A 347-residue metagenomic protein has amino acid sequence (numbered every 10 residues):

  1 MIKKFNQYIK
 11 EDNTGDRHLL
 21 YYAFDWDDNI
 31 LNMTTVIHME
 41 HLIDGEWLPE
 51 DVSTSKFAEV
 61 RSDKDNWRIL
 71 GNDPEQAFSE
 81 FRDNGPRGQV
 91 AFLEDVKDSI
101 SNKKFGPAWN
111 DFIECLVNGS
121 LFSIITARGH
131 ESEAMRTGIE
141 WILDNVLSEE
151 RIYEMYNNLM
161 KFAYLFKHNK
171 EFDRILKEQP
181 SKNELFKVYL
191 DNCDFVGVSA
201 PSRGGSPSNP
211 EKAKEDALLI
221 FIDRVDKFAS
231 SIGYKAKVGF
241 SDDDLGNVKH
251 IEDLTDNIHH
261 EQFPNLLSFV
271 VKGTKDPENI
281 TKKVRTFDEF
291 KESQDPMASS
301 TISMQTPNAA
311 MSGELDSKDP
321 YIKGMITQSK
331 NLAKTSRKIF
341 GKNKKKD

Functional and structural regions predicted by a protein language model:
M1-D16, E114, I220, I251-D253 (+2 more regions): Intrinsically disordered, compositionally biased, charge-dense segments
K4, A77-E80, F92-D95, G138-W141 (+8 more regions): Charge-rich, solvent-exposed alpha-helical interaction surfaces
G15-S202: Alpha-helical substrate-recognition element adjacent to the catalytic core
L20, A217-G246: Conserved Lys-Pro-Asp/Glu-containing loop-to-beta segment of HAD-superfamily phosphomonoesterases, centered on
W26, G233-P296: Acidic, Mg2+-coordinating phosphoryl-transfer loop and its flanking beta/alpha structural elements, shared across
S99-E114, S208-S230: A Trp-anchored, charged/polar loop motif used as the substrate-binding/catalytic surface of acyl/ester-handling
E114-V117, I139-S148, D223-S231, E252-P264: Short, surface-exposed basic-aromatic patches at helix termini and helix-loop junctions that form
